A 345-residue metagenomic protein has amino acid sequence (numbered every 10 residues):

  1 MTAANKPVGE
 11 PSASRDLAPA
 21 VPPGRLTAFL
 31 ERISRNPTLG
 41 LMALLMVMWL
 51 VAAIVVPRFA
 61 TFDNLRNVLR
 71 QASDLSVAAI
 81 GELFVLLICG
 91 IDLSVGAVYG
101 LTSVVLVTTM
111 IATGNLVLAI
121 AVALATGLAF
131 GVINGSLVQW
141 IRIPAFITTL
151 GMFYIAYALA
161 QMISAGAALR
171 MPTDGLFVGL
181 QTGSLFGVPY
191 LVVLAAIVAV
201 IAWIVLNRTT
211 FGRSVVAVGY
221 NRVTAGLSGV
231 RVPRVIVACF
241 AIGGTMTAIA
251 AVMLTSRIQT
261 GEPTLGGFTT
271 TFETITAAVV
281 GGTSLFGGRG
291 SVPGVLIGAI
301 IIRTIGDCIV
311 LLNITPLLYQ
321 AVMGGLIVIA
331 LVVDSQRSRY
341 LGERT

Functional and structural regions predicted by a protein language model:
M1-M48, Y220, L227-R234, I305-T345: Cytosolic-side transmembrane-helix boundaries in multi-pass membrane proteins
T27-S34, L86-I91, I111, L128-R170 (+4 more regions): Short loop segments and helix-boundary regions at transmembrane helix junctions of multi-pass inner-membrane proteins
L41-A53, E82, F153, Y157 (+5 more regions): Hydrophobic core segments of alpha-helical transmembrane domains in multi-pass membrane transport and ion-translocation
M46-A112, S136-R142, I275-P293, G325 (+1 more regions): Single transmembrane alpha-helix segments in multi-pass membrane proteins
V55-N67, A160-A165, Q181-S184, V205-G212 (+2 more regions): Inter-helical junctions in multi-pass inner-membrane proteins, predominant in energy-converting antiporter-like
N115, A119-A123, A129-N134, V138 (+1 more regions): Helix-loop-helix "hairpin" substructures at the membrane interface of multi-pass membrane proteins
A145-R208, V235-A238, R257-G267, G342-T345: Transmembrane helix-bundle core of multi-pass membrane transporters and related energy-transducing complexes
T247, I258, E262-M323: Transmembrane alpha-helical segments in multi-pass inner-membrane proteins
